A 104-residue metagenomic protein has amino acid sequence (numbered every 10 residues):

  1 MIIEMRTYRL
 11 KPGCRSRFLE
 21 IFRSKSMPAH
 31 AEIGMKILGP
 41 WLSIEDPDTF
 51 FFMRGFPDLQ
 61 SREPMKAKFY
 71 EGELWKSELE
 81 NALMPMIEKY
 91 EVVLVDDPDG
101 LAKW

Functional and structural regions predicted by a protein language model:
I3-T7: Active-site-flanking beta-strand signature of metal-NTP-handling nucleotidyl enzymes and homologous cyclase-like
Y8-L10, G34: Alpha-helical and His/Cys-centered functional microenvironments
R9, M53-G55: Short hydrophobic/aromatic beta-strand micro-patches that form the beta-sheet surface supporting nucleotide- or nucleic
R17-L42, G55-V93: An amphipathic, aromatic/His-enriched active-site/gating alpha helix that lines ligand/cofactor pockets
E45-D48: Short acidic/glycine-enriched loop/turn segments that link adjacent beta-strands
K89, L94-W104: Acidic/histidine-enriched, glycine/proline-rich intrinsically disordered or flexible terminal extensions
